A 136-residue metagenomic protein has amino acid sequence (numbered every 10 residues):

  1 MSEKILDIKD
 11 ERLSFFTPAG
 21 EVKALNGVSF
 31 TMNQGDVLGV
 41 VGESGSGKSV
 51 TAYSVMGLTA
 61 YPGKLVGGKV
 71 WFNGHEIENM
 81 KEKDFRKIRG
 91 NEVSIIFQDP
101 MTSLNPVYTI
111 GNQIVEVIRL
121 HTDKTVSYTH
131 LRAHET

Functional and structural regions predicted by a protein language model:
S2-I5, S14-G27, L58-G63, K81-D84 (+1 more regions): A short, flexible loop at the N-terminus of ABC-type nucleotide-binding domains that lies
I8-E11, K23-N33, G68: Conserved beta-strand
V41-G42: The feature captures the beta-strand-to-loop junction immediately N-terminal to the Walker
S46, G63, I95, P100-N112: Conserved catalytic motifs of ABC-family nucleotide-binding domains
S46, T129-T136: Conserved small/polar residues in nucleotide/adenosyl-binding loops
M56, W71, M101, V107-L120: Short helical segment in ABC ATPase nucleotide-binding domains corresponding to the A-loop/adjacent helical element
L65-E76: Conserved ABC transporter NBD signature motif
I77-S94, L120: ABC ATPase NBD coupling module
